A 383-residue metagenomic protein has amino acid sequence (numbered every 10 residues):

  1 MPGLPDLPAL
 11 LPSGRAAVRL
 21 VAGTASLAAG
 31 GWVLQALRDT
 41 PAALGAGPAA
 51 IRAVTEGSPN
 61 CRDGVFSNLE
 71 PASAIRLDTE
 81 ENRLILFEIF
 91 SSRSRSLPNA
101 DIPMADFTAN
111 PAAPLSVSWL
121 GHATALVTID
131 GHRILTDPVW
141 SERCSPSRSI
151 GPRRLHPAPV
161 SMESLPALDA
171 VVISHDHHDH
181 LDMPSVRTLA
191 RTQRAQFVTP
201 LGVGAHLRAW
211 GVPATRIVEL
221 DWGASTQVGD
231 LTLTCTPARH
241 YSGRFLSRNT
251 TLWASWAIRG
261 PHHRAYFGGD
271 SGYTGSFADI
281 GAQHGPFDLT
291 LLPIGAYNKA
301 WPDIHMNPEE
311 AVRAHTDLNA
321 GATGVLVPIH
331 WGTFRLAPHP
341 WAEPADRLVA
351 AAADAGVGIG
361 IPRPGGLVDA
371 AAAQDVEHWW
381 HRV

Functional and structural regions predicted by a protein language model:
P2-L20, G31-G45, G57, A170 (+3 more regions): Cap/insert and terminal regions of metallo-dependent hydrolase folds
P2-S164, I258-G269, D288-I294, D354: Metallo-beta-lactamase
S58, S149-V198, G285-L291: Active-site metal-binding motif and surrounding structural segment of the metallo-beta-lactamase
S91-A112, P200-H263, R347-G366, A370-Q374: Metallo-beta-lactamase
H122-D130, Q227-F287, P302-E310: Catalytic core of the metallo-beta-lactamase
T136-D137, V198, A214-G223, D288-P293: Short hydrophobic/aromatic-enriched beta-strand-loop microsegments
P138-W140, D176, A238-H240, G269-S271 (+3 more regions): Active-site metal-binding loops of divalent metal-dependent hydrolases
A372-V383: Catalytic His-Asp segment of secreted/periplasmic serine-dependent ester chemistry enzymes
